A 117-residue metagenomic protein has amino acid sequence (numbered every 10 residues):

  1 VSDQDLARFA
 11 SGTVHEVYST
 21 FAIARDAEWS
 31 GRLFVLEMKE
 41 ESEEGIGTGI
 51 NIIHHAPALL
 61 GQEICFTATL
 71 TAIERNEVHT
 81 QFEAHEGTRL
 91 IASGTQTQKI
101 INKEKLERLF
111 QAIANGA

Functional and structural regions predicted by a protein language model:
V1-D3, H54, I100: Hydrophobic residues in beta-strands and at strand termini
V1-S19: Catalytic strand-loop segment that frames the active site of acyl-thioester-processing enzymes
F9-A10, M38, I50, A56 (+2 more regions): Short, functionally important structural connectors and interaction interfaces within domains
T20-A24: Conserved N-terminal beta-strand and adjoining loop/helix that marks the start of the Nudix/MutT-like hydrolase domain
G31-C65: Hydrophobic beta-strand-centered segment that forms part of the acyl-chain substrate-binding groove
L59-L60, L70-A117: HotDog/MaoC-like acyl-thioester-processing domains
